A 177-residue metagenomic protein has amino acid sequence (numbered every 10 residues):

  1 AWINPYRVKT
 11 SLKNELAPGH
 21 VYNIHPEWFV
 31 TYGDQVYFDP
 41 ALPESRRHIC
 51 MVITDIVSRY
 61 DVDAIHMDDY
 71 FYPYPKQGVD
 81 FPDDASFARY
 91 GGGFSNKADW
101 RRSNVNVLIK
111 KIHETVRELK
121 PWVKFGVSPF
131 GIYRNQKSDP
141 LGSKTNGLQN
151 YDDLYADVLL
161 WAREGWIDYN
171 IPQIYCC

Functional and structural regions predicted by a protein language model:
A1-V8, H66-P73, A98-Y151: Aromatic-lined carbohydrate-recognition surfaces of secreted/lumenal glycan-active proteins
Y6-D55, R59, D152-A156: Active-site-adjacent "subsite" loops/lids of carbohydrate-active enzymes
R7-G33, Y70-G93, K137-Q149: Aromatic- and acidic-residue-enriched segments that line the glycan-binding/catalytic groove of carbohydrate-active
T31-C50, G92-V105, N146-G147, I171-C177: The substrate-binding groove and active-site-proximal loops of carbohydrate-active enzymes, especially glycoside
C50-I65, P73, E118-L119: Active-site and adjacent substrate-binding regions of carbohydrate-active enzymes
I53-V57, N106-E114, V158-L159: Generic structural signal for well-ordered alpha-helices, preferentially at hydrophobic/aromatic core positions
R59, G78, R163-E164: Alpha-helix termination/capping residues and helix-transition junctions
D63, D68, F87-S95, N150-C177: Aromatic- and acid-rich polysaccharide-binding/catalytic face of secreted or lumenal carbohydrate-active enzymes
